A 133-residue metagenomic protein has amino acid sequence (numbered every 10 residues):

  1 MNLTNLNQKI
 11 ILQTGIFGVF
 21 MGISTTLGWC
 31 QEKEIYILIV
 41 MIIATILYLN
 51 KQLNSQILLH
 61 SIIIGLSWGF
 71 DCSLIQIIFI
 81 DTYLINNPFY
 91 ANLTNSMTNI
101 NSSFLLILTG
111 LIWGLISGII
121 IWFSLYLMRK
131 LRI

Functional and structural regions predicted by a protein language model:
M1-I133: Juxtamembrane/disordered regions of integral membrane proteins
